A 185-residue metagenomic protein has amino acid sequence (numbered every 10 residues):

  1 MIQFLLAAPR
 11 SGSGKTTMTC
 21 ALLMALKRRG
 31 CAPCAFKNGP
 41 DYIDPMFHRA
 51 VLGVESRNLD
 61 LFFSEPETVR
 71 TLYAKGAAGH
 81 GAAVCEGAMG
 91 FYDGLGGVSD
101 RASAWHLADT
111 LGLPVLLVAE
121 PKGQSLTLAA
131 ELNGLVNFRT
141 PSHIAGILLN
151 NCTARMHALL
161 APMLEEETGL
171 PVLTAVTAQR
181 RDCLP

Functional and structural regions predicted by a protein language model:
I2-T17, L23-L111, A119-G146, A154-L159: ATP-dependent carboxylate-amine ligase catalytic core
T16, E165, P171: PAPS/PAP-binding and catalytic site of the sulfotransferase fold
Y73-A74, P162-M163, R181-P185: Short, surface-exposed amphipathic charged segments that create phosphate/polyanion-binding patches used for binding
V115-V118, L173-T174: Short hydrophobic alpha-helical runs that function as membrane-insertion/retention elements
F138-R139, E165-E167: A short alpha->loop->secondary-structure connector
G169-L184: Beta-strand-loop-alpha "switch" segments that mediate conformational coupling across diverse proteins
